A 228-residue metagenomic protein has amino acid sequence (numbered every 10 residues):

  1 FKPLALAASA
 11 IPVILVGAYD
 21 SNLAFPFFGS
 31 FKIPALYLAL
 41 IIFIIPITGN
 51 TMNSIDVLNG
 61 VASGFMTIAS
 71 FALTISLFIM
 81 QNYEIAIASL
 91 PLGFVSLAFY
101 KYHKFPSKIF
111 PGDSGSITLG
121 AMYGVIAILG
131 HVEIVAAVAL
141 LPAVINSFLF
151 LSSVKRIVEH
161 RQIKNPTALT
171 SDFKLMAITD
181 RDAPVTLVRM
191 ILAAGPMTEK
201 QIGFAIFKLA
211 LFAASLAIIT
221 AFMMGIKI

Functional and structural regions predicted by a protein language model:
F1-I79, F94-Y102, K208-F222: Intramembrane alpha-helical segments
A62-I228: Alpha-helical transmembrane segments
